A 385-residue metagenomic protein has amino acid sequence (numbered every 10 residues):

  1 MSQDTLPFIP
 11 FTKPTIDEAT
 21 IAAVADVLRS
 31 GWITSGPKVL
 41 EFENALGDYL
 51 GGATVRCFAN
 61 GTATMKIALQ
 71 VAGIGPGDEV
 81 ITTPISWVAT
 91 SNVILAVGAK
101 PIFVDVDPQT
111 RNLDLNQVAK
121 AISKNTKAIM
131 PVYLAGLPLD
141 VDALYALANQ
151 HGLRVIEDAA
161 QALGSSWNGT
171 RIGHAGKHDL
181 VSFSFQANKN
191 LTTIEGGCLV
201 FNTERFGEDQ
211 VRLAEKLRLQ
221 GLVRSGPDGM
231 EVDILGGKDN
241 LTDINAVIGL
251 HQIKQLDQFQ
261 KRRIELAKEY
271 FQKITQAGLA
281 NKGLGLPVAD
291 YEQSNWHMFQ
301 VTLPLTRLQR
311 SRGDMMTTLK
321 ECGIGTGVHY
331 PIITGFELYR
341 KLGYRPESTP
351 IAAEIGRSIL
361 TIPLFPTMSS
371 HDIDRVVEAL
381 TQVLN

Functional and structural regions predicted by a protein language model:
M1-I33, P37, E231, P363: N-terminal "arm"/small-domain region of PLP-dependent enzymes with the aminotransferase-like
W32-E79, V93-A96, F103-D105, T170: Phosphate-binding glycine-rich loop
L40-N44, Y49-A53, N116, A128-V132 (+4 more regions): PLP-dependent aminotransferase class I/II
R56, I81, I102, R154-I156 (+3 more regions): Structural detector of well-ordered beta-strand residues that form the stable sheet scaffold of enzyme domains
Q70-A159, S166: PLP-dependent aminotransferase-like
N112-A119, T170-L180, R375, L380-L384: A short alpha/beta connector and helix-capping loop motif
E157-L191, G226-V232: Conserved active-site segment immediately N-terminal to the catalytic lysine that forms the internal aldimine
H174, F183-S184, G197-F206, L250: Short beta-strand-to-turn element immediately C-terminal to the catalytic PLP-Schiff-base lysine in fold type I
